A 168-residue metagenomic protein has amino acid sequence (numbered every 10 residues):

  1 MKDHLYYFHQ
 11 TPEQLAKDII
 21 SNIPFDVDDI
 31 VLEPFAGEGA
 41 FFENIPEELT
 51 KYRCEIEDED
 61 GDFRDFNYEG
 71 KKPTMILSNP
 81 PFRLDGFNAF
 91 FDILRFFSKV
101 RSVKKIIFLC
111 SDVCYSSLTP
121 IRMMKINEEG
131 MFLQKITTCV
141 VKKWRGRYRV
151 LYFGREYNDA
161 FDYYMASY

Functional and structural regions predicted by a protein language model:
M1-Y168: Class I S-adenosyl-L-methionine-dependent methyltransferase catalytic core
